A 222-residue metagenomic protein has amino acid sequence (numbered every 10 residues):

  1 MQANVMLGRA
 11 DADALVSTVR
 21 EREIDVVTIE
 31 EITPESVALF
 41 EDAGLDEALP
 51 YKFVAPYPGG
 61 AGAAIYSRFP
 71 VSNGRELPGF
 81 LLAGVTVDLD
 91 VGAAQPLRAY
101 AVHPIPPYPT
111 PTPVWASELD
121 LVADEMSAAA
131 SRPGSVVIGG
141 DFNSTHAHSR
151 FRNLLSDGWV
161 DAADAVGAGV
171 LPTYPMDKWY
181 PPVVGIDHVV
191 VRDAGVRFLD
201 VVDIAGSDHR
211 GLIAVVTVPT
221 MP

Functional and structural regions predicted by a protein language model:
M1-N4: Active-site-facing substrate-recognition patch
M6-R20, V26-P222: Soluble catalytic domains of enzymes that build or remodel membrane lipids, polysaccharides, and related
